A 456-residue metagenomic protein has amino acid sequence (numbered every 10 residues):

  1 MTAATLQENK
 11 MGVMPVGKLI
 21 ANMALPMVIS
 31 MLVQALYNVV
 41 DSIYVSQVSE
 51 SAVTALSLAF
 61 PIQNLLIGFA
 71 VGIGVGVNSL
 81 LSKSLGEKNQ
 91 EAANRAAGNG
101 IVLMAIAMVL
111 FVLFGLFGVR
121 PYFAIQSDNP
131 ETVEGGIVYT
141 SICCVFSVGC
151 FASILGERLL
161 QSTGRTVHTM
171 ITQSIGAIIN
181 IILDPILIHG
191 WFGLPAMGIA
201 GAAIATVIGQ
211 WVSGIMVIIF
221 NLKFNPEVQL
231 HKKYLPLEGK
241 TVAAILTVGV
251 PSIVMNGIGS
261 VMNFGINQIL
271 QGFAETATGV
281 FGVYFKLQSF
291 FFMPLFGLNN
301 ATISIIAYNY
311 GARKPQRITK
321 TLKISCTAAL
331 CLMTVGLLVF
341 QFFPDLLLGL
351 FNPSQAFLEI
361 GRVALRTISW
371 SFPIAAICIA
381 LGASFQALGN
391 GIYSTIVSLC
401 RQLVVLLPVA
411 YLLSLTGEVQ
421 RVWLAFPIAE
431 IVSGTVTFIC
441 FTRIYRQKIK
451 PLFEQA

Functional and structural regions predicted by a protein language model:
M1-A24, L81-V148, L194-V250, I306-S371 (+1 more regions): Short alpha-helical transmembrane segments in multi-pass integral membrane proteins
M11-I43, Q47-V48, P61-G76, L80 (+7 more regions): N-terminal transmembrane alpha-helices
N22-D41, I142, G176, G209-S213 (+4 more regions): Transmembrane helical elements of multi-pass membrane transporters/channels
L32, L36-T54, F123-P130, I186-M197 (+5 more regions): Helix-terminus/linker motif at the lipid-water interface of multi-pass membrane proteins
V53-L113, C150-T169, F264, V280-L338 (+2 more regions): Small-residue-rich hydrophobic transmembrane alpha-helices
L65-G68, N180-P185, G214-I218, F290-M293 (+3 more regions): Hydrophobic transmembrane alpha-helices of multi-pass small-molecule transporters
G74, C143-Q161, T169-A177, A202-V217 (+4 more regions): Short runs within selected transmembrane alpha-helices of multi-pass transporters and secretion channels
G115, R158, D184, I188 (+8 more regions): Structural signal for membrane-spanning alpha-helices in multi-pass inner-membrane proteins, emphasizing helix cores
